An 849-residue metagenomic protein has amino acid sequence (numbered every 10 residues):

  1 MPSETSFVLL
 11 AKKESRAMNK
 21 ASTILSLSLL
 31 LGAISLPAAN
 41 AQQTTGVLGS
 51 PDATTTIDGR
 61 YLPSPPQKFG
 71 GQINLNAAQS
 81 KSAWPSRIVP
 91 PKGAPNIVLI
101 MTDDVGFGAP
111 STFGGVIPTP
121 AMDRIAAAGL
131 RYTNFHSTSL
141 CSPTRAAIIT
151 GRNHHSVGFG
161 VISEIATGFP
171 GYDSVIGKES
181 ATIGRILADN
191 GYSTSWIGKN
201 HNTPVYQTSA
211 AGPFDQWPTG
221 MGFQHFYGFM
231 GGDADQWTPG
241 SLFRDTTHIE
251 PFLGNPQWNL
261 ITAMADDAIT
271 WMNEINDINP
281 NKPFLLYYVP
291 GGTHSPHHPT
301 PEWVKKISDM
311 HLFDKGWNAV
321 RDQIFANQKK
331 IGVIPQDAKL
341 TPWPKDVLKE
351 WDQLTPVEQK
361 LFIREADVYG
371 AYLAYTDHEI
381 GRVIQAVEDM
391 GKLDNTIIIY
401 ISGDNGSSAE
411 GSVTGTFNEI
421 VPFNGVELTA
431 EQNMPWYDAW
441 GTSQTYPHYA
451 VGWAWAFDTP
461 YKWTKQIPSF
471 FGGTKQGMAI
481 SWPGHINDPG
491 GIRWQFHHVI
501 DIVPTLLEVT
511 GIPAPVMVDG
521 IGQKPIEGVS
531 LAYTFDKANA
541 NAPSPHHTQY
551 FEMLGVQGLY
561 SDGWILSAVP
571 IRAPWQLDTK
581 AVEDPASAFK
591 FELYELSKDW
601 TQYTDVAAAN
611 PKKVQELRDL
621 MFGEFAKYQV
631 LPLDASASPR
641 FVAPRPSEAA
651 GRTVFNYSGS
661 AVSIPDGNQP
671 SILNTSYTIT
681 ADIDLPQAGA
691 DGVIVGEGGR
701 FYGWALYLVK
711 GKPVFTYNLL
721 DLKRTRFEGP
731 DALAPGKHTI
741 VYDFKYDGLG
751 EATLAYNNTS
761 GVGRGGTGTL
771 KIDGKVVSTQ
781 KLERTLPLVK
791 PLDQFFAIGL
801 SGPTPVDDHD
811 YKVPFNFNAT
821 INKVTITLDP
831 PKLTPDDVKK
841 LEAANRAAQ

Functional and structural regions predicted by a protein language model:
P2, N19, G49, S544 (+4 more regions): Residues that act as N-cap/strand-start positions at coil-to-secondary-structure junctions
F7, A11-S26: Bacterial N-terminal signal peptides that target proteins for export
R16, L36-A41: Sec/Tat signal peptide C-region and signal peptidase I cleavage site
S26-S35: Bacterial N-terminal signal peptides
L29, T55, R60-S587, F591 (+6 more regions): Formylglycine-dependent sulfatase
N40-L48: Cleaved targeting-peptide boundary
L286, M478-I480, L559, E592-Y594 (+3 more regions): Short beta-strand motif preference
P632-Q849: Extracellular glycan-associated modules
